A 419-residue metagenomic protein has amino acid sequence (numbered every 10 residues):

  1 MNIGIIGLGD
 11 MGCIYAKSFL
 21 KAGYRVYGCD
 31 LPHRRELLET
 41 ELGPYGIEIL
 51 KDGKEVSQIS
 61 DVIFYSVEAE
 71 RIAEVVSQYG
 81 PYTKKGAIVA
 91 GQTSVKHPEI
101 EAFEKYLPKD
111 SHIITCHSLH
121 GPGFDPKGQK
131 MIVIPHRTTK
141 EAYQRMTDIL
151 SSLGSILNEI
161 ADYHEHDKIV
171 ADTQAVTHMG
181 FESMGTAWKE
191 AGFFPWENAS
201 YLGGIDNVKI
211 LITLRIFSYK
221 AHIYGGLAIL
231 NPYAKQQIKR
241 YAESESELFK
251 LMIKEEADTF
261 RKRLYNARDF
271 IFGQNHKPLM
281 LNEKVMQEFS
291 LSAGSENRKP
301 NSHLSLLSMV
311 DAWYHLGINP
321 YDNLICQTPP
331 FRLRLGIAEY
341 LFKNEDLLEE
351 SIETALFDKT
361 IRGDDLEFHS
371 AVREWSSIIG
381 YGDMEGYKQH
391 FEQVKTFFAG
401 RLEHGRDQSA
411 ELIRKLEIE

Functional and structural regions predicted by a protein language model:
M1-E48, E55: NAD(P)+-binding Rossmann beta1-loop-alpha1 motif at the extreme N-terminus of oxidoreductases
G23, G46, S60, G86 (+3 more regions): Short, well-ordered alpha-helix to beta-strand connector turns
K54-Y106: Rossmann-fold NAD(P) dinucleotide-binding segment
K96, F103-A171: Rossmann-fold dinucleotide-binding core
H166-H222, P300-Y314, A371: Active-site-proximal catalytic alpha-helix in oxidoreductases
E197-G294, T354-E374: Interdomain hinge/lid region at the active-site interface of Rossmann-like NAD(P)-dependent oxidoreductases
L264-E419: C-terminal non-catalytic accessory extensions
